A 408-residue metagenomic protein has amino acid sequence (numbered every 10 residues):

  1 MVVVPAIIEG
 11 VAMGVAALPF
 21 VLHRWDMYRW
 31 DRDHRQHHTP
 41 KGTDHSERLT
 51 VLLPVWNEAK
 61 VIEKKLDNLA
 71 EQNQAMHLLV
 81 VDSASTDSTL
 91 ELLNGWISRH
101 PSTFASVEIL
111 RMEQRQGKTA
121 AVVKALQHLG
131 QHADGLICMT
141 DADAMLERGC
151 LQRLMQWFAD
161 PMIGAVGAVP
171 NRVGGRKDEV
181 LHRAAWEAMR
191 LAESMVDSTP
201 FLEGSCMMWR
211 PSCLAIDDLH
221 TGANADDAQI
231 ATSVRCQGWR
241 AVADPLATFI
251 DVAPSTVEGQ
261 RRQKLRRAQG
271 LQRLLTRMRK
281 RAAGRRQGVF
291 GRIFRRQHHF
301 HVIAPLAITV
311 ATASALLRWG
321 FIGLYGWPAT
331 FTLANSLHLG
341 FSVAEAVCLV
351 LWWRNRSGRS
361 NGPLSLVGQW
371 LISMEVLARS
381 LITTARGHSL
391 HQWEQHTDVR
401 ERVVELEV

Functional and structural regions predicted by a protein language model:
M1-T43, V347, Q369, V376-S380: N-terminal membrane-anchoring/stem segments of glycan-assembly enzymes
H23, R111, T119-A121, A125-Q127 (+3 more regions): Long helical/loop segments within the catalytic core of UDP-sugar-dependent glycosyltransferases, especially the large
D67-M76: Short, acidic, metal-binding catalytic loop of nucleotide-sugar glycosyltransferases
N68, D82-L92, Q114-Q116, A144-M145: A conserved acidic beta->alpha catalytic loop
L79, L90-H128, V169, R183: Conserved donor nucleotide-binding strand/loop of the catalytic core
A133-M145: Short beta-strand-to-loop acidic/aromatic patch adjacent to the donor-nucleotide binding site
F158-W186, T221-D226, I230-R295, S365 (+1 more regions): Catalytic donor/gating beta->alpha subdomain of glycosyltransferases that bind UDP-sugars
V257-G259, Q263-E345, G358-L366, H388-V408: Basic/Trp-rich segment in TM-proximal cytosolic loops or flexible interdomain/linker regions
